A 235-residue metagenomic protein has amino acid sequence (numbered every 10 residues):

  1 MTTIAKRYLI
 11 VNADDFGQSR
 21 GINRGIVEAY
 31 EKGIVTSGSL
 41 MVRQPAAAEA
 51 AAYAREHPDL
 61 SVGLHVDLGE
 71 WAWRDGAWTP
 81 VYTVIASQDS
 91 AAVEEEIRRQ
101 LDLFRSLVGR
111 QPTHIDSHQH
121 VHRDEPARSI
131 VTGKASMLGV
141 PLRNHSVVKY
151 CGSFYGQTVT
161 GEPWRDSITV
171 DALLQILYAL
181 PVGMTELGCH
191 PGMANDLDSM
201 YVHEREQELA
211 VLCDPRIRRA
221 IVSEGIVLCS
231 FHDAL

Functional and structural regions predicted by a protein language model:
T2-I10, R20-S37, M41-S61, D67 (+3 more regions): Terminal accessory/targeting
A13-F16: DG-centered beta-turn motif at the end of beta-strands
